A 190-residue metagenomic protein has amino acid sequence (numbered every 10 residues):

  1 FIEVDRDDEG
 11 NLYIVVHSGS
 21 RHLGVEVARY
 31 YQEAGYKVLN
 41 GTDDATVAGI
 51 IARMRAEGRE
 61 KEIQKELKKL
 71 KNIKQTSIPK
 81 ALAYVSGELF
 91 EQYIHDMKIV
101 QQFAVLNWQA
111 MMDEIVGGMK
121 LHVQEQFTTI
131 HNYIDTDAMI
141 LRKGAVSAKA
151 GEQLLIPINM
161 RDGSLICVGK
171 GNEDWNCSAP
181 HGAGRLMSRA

Functional and structural regions predicted by a protein language model:
F1-A190: Domain-length cofactor-binding catalytic modules of enzymes
